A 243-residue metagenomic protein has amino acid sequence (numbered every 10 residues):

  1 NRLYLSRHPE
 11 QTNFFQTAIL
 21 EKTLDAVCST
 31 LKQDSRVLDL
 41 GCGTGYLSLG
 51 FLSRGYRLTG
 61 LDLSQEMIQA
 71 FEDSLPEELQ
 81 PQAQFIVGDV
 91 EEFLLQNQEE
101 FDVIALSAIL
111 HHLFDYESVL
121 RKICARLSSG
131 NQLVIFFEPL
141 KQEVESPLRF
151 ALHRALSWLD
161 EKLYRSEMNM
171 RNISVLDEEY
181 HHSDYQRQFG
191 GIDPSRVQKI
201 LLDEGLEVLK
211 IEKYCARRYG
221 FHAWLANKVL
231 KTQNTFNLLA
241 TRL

Functional and structural regions predicted by a protein language model:
N1-K32: Conserved class I S-adenosyl-L-methionine
D34-G43: Conserved class I S-adenosyl-L-methionine
T44-E92: Class I SAM-dependent methyltransferase SAM/SAH-binding core
A105: A conserved beta-strand element that flanks and buttresses the S-adenosyl-L-methionine
E117-S129: A short glycine-rich, Lys/Arg-flanked "PGG" loop and its adjoining helix->strand segment in the class I
V134-R165: Conserved class I S-adenosyl-L-methionine
Q188-G205: Short alpha-helix
E204-G205, A223-L243: Core SAM-dependent methyltransferase catalytic element
